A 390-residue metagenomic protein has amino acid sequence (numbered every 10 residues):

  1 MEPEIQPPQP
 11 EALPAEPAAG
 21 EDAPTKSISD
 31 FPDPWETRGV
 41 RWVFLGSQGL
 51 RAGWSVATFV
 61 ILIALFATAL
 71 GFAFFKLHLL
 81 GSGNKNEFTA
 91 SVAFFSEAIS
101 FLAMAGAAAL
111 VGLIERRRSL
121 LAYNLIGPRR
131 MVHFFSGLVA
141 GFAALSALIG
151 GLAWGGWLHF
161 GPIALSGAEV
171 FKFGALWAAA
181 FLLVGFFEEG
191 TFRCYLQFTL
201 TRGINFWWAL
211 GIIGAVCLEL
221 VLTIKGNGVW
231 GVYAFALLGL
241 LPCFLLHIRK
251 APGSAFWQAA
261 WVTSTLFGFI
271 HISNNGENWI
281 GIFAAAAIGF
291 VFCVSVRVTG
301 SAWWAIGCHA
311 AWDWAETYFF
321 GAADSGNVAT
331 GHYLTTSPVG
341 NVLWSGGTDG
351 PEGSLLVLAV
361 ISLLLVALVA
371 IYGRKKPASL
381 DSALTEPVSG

Functional and structural regions predicted by a protein language model:
M1-G127, M131, I224-K225, E316-G390: N-terminal, membrane-interfacial amphipathic/helix-forming hydrophobic leader that caps and precedes the first
I114-L121, S146-P162: Transmembrane alpha-helix boundary signature
L138, F142-G151, F181-L182, F186: Mid-bilayer segments of alpha-helical transmembrane spans in multi-pass integral membrane proteins that mediate
L145, W177, F181, L210-L220 (+2 more regions): Small-polar-interrupted transmembrane alpha-helices in polytopic inner-membrane proteins
I163, L222-W230, R249-K250, I270-W279: Membrane-interface helix caps and helix-loop-helix hairpins in membrane proteins
F187-A215, V221-G226, A236-V262, V294-S301: Membrane-interface helix/loop boundary segments of multi-pass membrane proteins
G281-L343: Functionally important transmembrane alpha-helices
